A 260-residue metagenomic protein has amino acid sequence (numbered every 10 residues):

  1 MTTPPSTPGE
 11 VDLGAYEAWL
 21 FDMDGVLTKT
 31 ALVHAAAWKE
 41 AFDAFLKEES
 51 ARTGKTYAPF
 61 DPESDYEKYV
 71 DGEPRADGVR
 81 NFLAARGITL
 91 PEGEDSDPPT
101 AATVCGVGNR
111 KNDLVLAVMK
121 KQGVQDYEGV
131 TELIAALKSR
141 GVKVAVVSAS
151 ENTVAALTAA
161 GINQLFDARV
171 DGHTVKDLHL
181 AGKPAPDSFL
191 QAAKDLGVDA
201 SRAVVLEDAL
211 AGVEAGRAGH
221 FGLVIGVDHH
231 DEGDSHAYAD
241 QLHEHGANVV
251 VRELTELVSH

Functional and structural regions predicted by a protein language model:
P4-P5, G9-M23, L27-E128, S139: N-terminal helical cap/lid subdomain that shapes the substrate entry/recognition surface in HAD-like hydrolases
E10-V11, E256-H260: Short amphipathic alpha-helix with an adjacent loop that forms part of the alpha/beta core around
L27, V146, V205-L206: Conserved SAM-binding loop
T131-A135, A209-G212, V224-Y238: Short glycine/proline-centered loop/turn elements that form peptide/ligand docking sites
V142, E151-V204, L210, E214 (+2 more regions): Substrate-recognition "cap/lid" segment bordering the active-site pocket of phosphatases
V249-E256: Short acidic-hydrophobic, aromatic-tinged amphipathic segments that line or gate anion-handling sites
